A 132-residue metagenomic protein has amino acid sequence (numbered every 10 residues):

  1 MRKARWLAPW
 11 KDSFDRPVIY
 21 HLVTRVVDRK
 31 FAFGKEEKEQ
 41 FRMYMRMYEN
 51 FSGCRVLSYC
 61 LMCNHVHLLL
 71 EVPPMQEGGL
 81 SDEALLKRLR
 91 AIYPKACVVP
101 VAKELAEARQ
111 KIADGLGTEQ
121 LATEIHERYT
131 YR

Functional and structural regions predicted by a protein language model:
M1-R132: Short catalytic/metal-binding and nucleic-acid-binding patches
